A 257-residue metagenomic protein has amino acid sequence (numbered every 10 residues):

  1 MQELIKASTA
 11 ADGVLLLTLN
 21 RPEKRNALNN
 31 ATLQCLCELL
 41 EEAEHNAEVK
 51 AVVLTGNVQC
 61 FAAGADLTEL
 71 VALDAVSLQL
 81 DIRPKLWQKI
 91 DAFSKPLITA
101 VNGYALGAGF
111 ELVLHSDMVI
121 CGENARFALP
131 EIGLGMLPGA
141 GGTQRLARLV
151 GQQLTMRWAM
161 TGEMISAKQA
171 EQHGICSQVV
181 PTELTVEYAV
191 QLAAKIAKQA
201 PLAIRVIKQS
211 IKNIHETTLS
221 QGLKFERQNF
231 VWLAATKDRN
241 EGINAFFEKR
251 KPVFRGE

Functional and structural regions predicted by a protein language model:
M1-N57, Q88: Conserved CoA-thioester-binding segment of acyl-CoA-metabolizing enzymes
L4, G56-K89, A105, G135 (+1 more regions): Glycine- (often His-adjacent) and acidic-residue-rich active-site loop that binds/positions the CoA thioester
L17, R21, L36, L54 (+6 more regions): Terminal peptide-recognition signature
A27-N30, A63, A72, M160 (+3 more regions): Phosphate-coordinating loops and pocket residues in cytosolic domains that bind phosphorylated ligands
A31, C35, I82, K89 (+4 more regions): Charged catalytic carboxylate motif
K89-L202, W232-T236, E241-N244, R250 (+1 more regions): Crotonase-fold acyl-CoA enzyme core
